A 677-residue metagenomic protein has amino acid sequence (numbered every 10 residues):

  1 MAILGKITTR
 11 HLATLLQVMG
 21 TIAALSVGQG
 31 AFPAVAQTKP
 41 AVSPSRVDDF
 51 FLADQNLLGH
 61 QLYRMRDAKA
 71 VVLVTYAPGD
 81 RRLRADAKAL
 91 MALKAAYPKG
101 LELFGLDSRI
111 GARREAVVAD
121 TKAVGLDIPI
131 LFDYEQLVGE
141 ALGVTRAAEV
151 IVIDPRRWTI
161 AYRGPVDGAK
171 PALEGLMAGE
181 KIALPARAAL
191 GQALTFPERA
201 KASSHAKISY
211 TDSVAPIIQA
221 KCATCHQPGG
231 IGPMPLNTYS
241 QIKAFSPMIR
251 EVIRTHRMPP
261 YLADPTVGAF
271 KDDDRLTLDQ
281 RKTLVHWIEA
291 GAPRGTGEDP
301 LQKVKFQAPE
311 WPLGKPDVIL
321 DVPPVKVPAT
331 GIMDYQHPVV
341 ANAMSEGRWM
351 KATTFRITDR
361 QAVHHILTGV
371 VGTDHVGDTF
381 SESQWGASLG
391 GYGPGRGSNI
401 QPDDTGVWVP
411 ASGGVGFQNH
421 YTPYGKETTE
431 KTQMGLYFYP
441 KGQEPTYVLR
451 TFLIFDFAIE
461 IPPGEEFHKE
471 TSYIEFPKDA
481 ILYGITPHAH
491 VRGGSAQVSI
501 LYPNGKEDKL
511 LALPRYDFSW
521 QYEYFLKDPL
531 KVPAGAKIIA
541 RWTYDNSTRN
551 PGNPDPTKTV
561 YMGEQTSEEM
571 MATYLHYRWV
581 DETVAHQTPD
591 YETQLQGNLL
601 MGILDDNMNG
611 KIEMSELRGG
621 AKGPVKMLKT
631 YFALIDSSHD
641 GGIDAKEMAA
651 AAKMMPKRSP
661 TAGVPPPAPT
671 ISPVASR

Functional and structural regions predicted by a protein language model:
F50-V71, S203-D212: A short beta-strand-turn-helix
M65-R84: Short active-site neighborhood of thiol/selenol oxidoreductases, capturing the structured segment around
L83-V124, F132-A141: Structural microenvironment flanking redox-active thiols in thiol-disulfide oxidoreductases
D133-T195: Thiol/selenol-based redox catalytic cores and closely related redox-interacting motifs
L184-S345, S412-Q418: Aromatic- and Gly/Pro-enriched helix-to-coil junctions and flexible linker segments
P260, P265-F270, P300-W349, T354-I481 (+2 more regions): Beta-strand-centric surfaces of beta-sandwich/beta-rich domains
Q596-M608, L628-H639: Primarily EF-hand calcium-binding motifs
K611-K626, A645-P656: Amphipathic regulatory helices of Ca2+-sensor modules
